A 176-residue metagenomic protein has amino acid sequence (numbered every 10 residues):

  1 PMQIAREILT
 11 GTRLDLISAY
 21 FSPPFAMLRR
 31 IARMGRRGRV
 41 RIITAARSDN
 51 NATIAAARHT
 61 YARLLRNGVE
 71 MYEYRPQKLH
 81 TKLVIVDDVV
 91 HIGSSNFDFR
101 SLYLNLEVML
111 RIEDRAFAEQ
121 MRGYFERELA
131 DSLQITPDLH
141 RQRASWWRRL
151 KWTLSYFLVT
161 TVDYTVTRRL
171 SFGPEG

Functional and structural regions predicted by a protein language model:
M2-Q3, L28: Leucine-rich repeat
I4-R13: Secondary-structure "cap/kink" motif recognition
R13-L16, Y20-G176: PLD/PLD-like phosphodiesterase catalytic module centered on the HKD motif
